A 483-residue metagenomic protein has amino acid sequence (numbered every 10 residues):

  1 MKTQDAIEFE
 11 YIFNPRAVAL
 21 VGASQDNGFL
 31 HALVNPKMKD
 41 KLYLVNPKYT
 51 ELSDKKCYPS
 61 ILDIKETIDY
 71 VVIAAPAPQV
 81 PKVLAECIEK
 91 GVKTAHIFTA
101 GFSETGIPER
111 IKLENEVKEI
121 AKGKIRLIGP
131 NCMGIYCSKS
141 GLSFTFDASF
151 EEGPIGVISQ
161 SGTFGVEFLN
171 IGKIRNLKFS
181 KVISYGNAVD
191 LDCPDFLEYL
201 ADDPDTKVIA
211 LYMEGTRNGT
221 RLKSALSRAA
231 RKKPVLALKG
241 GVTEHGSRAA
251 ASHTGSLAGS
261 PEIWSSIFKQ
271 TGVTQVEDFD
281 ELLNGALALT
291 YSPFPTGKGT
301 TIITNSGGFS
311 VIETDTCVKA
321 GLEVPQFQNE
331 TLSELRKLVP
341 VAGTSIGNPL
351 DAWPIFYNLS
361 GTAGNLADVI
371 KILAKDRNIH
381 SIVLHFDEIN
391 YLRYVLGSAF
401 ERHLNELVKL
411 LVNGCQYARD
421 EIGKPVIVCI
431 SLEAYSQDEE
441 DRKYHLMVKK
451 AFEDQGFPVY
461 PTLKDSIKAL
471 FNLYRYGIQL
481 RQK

Functional and structural regions predicted by a protein language model:
M1-K483: Catalytic-core regions of core metabolic enzymes, especially those transforming organic acids/acyl-group intermediates
